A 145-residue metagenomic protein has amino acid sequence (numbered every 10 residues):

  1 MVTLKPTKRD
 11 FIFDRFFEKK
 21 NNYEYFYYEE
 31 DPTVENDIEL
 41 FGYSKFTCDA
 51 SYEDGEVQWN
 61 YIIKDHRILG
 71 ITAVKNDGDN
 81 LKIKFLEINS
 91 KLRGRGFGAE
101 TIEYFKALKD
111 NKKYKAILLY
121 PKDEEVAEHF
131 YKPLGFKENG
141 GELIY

Functional and structural regions predicted by a protein language model:
M1-I12, K137, E142-Y145: Acyl-donor-binding surface of acyltransferase catalytic domains
T7-K84, N89: Acetyl-CoA-dependent GNAT
I88, G94-A107, P133: Conserved acetyl-CoA-binding loop-helix of GNAT-fold acetyltransferases
K112-A116: A general structural motif
L118-K132, K137, I144-Y145: Conserved beta-strand-loop-alpha-helix junction that forms the acyl-donor binding cleft
